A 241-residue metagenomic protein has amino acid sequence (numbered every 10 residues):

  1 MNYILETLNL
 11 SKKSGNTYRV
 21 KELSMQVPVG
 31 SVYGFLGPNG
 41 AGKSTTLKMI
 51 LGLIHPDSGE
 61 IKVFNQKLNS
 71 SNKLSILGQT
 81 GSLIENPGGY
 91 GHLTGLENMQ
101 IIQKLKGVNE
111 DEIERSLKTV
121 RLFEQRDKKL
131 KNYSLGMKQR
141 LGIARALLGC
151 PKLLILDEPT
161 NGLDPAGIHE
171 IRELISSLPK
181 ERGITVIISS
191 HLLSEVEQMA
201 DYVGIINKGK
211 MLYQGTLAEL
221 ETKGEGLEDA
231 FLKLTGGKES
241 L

Functional and structural regions predicted by a protein language model:
L51: Helix-to-loop junction immediately C-terminal to a conserved catalytic motif
G59-S70, S75-I76: Conserved ABC transporter NBD signature motif
Q100, K104, E110-R126: Conserved ABC ATPase "signature" region
L154-E158: Catalytic Walker B motif of ABC-type/P-loop ATPase nucleotide-binding domains
H169-R182: Helical segment within the ABC ATPase nucleotide-binding domain
